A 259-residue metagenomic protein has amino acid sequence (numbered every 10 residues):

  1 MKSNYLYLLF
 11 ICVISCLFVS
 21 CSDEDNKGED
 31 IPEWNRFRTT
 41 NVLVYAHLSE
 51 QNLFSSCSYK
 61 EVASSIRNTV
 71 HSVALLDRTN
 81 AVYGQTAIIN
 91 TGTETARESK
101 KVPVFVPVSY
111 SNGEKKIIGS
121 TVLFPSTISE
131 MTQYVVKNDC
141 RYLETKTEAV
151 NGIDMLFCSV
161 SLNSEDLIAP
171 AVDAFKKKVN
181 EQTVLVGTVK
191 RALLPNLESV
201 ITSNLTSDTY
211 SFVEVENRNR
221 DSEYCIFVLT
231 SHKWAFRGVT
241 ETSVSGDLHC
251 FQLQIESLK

Functional and structural regions predicted by a protein language model:
M1-L6, G187: Positively charged n-region of N-terminal signal peptides that target proteins for export
Y7-F10, F18-R97, Y110-G113, D173 (+3 more regions): N-terminal, active-site-proximal structural segment of metallo-dependent hydrolase catalytic domains
D23-I31, K146, Q182-T183, R191-K259: Metal-dependent phosphoester-hydrolase catalytic domains
W34, N80-M155, V160-N163, C225-H249: Structured beta-strand-rich core segments of catalytic domains in phosphoester-bond hydrolases
V44-Y45, S72-D77, V104-F105, T121-V122 (+3 more regions): Structural recognition of the beta-strand scaffold that forms the well-ordered cores of secreted hydrolase catalytic
E94-V102, A174, S199-D208: Alpha-helical structural signal in soluble globular domains
E144-V160, E165-N204: His/acidic metal-ligating clusters that form di-metal
